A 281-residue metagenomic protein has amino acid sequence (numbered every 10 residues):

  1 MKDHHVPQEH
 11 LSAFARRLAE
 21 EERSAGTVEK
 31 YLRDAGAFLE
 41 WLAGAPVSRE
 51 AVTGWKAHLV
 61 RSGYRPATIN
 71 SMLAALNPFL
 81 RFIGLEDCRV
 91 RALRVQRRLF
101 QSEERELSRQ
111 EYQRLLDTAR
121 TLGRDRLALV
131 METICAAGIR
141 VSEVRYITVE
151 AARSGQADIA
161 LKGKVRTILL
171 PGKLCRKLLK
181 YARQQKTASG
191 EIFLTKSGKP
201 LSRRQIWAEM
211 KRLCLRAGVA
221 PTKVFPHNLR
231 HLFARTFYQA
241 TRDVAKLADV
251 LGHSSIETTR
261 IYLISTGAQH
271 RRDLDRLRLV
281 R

Functional and structural regions predicted by a protein language model:
M1-R281: Conserved catalytic core of the tyrosine transesterase superfamily
